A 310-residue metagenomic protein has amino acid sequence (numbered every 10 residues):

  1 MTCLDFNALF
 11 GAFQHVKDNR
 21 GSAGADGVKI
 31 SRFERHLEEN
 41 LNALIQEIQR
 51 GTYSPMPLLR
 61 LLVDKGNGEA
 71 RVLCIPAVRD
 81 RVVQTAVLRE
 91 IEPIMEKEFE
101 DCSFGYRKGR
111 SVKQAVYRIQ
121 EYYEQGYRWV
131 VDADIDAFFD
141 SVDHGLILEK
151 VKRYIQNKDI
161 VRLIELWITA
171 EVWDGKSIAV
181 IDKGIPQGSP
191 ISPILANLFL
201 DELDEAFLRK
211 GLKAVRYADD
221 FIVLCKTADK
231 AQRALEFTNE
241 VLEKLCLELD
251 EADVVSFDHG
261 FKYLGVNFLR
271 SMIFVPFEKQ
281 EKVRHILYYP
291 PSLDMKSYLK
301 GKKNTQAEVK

Functional and structural regions predicted by a protein language model:
M1-K310: Non-catalytic terminal/accessory segments
